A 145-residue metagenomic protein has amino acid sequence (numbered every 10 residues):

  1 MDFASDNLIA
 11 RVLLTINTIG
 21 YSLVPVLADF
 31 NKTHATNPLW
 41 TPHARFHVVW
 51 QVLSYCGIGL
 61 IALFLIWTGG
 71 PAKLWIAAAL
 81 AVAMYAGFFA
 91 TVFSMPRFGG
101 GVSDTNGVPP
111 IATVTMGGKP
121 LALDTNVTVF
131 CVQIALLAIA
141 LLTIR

Functional and structural regions predicted by a protein language model:
D2-T18, G70-M84: Interfacial segments of alpha-helical transmembrane regions
G20-K32: Alpha-helical transmembrane segments of multi-pass membrane proteins
V24-P25, H43-I66, V82, A86: Core segments of alpha-helical transmembrane spans in multipass integral membrane proteins
N31-A44, V102-V114: Membrane-interface interhelical loops and short amphipathic "cap" helices that link adjacent transmembrane segments
V49, A112-V132: Individual transmembrane alpha-helices with interfacial aromatic-anchor signatures
S54-A62, T128-L137: Core segments of transmembrane alpha-helices that mediate helix-helix packing or line hydrophobic substrate/ligand
F64-V102: Mid-chain, well-packed structural core segment of small domains
A140-R145: Juxtamembrane boundary at the C-terminal end of a transmembrane helix
